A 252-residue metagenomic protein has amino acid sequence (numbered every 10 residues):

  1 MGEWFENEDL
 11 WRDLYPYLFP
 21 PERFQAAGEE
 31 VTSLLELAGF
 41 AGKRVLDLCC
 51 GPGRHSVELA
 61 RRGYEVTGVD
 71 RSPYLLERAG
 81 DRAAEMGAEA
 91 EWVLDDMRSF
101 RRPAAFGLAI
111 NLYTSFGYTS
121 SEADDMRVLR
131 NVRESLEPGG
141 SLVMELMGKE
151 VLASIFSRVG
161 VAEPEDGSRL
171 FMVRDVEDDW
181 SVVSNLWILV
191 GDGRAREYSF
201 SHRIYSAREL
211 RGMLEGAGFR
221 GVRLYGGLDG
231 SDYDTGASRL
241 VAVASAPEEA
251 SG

Functional and structural regions predicted by a protein language model:
M1-A41: Conserved class I S-adenosyl-L-methionine
K43-C49: Conserved class I S-adenosyl-L-methionine
R54-S99: Class I SAM-dependent methyltransferase SAM/SAH-binding core
R101-L108: A short acidic, Gly/Pro-enriched loop at the edge of an enzyme's catalytic core that lines a small-molecule cofactor
L112-Y113: Residues lining the SAM
M126-P138: A short glycine-rich, Lys/Arg-flanked "PGG" loop and its adjoining helix->strand segment in the class I
V143-M213: SAM-dependent methyltransferase
A207-G252: C-terminal lobe and adjacent flexible extensions of AdoMet/dcAdoMet transferase-like proteins
